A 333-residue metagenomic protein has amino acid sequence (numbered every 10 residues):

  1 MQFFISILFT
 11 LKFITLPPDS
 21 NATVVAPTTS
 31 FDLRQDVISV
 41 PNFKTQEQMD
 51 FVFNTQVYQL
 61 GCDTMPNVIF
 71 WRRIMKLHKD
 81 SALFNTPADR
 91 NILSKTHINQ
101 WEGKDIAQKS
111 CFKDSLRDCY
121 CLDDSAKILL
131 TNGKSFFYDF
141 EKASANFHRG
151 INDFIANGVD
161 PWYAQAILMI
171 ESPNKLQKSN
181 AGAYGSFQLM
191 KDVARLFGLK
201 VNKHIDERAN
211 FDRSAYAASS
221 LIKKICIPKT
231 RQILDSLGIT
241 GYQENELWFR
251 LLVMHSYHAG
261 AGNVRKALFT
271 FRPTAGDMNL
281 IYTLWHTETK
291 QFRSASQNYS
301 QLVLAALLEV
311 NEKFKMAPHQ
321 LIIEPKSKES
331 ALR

Functional and structural regions predicted by a protein language model:
M1-M169, Q177, S220, K224-E246 (+1 more regions): Cell-wall glycan-active module
D139-F140, H204-A215: Active-site metal-coordination segments of metallo-dependent hydrolases
I170-S186, V193, G260: Cell-wall polysaccharide-cleaving catalytic domain and substrate-binding groove, primarily in peptidoglycan/chitin
G182-K203, S214-C226, M278: Substrate-binding/active-site groove segments that recognize and process beta-1,4-linked N-acetyl-hexosamine
